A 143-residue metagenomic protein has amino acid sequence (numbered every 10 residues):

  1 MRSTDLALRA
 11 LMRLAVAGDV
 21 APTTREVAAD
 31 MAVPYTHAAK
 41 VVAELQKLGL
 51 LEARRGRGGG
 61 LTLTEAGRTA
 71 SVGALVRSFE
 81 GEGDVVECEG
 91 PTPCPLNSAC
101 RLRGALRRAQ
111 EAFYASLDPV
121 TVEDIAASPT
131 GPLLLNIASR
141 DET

Functional and structural regions predicted by a protein language model:
L11, V42-A43: Short, hydrophobic-biased segments on the C-terminal half of alpha helices that form "recognition helices"
R25-A32: A short alpha-helical element within helix-turn-helix/winged-helix DNA-binding domains across DNA-binding proteins
A29, Q46-K47: Alpha-helical residues within the helix-turn-helix
P34, T64: Helix-turn-helix DNA-binding motif, specifically the short coil turn and the N-cap/start of the second
L48-L63: Beta-hairpin "wing" of winged helix-turn-helix
G67-P91, L102, L106-E111: Conserved segment of winged-helix/HTH DNA-binding domains
G90-T143: C-terminal regulatory/oligomerization modules of transcriptional regulators
